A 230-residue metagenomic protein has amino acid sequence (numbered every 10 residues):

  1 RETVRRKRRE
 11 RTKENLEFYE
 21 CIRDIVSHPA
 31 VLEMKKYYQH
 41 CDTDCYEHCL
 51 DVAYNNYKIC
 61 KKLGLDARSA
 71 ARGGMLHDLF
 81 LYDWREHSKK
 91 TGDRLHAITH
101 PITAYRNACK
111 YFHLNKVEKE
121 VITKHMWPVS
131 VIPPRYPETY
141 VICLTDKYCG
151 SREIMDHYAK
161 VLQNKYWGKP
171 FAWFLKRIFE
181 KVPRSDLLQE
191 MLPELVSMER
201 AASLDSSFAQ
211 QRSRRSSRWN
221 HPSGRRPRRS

Functional and structural regions predicted by a protein language model:
R1-S230: Metal-dependent phosphohydrolase cores
